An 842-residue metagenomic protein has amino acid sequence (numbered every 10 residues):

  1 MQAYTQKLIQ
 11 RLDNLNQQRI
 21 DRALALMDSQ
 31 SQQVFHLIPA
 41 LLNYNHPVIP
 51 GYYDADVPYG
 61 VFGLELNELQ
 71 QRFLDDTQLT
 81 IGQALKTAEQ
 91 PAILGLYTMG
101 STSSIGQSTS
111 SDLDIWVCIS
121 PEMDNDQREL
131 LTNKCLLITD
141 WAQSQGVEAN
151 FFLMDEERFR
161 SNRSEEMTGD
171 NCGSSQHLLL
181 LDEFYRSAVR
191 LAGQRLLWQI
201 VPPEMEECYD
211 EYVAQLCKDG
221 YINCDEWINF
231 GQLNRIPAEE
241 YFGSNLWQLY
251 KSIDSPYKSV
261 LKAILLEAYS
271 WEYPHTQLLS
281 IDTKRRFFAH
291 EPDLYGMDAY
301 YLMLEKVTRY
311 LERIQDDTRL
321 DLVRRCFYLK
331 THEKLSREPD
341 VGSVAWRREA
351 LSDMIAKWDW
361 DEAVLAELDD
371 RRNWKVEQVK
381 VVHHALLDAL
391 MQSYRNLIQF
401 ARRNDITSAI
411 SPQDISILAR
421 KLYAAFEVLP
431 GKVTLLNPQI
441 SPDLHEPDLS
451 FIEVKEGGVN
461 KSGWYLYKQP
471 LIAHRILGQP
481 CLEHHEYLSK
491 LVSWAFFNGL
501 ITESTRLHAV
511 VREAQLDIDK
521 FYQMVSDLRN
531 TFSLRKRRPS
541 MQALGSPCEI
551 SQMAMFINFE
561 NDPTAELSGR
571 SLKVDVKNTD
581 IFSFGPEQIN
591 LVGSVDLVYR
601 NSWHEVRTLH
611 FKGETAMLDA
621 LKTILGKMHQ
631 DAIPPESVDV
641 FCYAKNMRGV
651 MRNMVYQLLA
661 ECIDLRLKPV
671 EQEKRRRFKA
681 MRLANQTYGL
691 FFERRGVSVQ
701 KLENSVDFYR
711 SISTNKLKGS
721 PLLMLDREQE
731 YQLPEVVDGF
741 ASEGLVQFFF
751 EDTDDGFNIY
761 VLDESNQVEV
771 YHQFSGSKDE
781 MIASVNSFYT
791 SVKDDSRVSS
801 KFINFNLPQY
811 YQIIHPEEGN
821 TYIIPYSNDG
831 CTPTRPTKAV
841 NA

Functional and structural regions predicted by a protein language model:
M1-D75, N162, E166, N171-C172 (+1 more regions): Nucleotidyltransferase catalytic cores
Q32, Q90, T109-S110, N125-T132 (+2 more regions): Conserved structured core elements
G51-S110: Well-ordered mid-protein domain cores that form the structural environment of catalytic cofactors
K86, C118-R128, R309-D316: Short, charged/polar micro-motifs that form catalytic or ligand-binding hotspots
Y97, S104-L131, E148-L153: Catalytic metal-binding acidic patch
L113-M123, L130-L137, R324, V341-S352: Amphipathic alpha-helical scaffolding segments
L137-E148: E2/UBC-UEV (E2-variant) core
V147-G169: Short, conserved secondary-structure transition motifs
